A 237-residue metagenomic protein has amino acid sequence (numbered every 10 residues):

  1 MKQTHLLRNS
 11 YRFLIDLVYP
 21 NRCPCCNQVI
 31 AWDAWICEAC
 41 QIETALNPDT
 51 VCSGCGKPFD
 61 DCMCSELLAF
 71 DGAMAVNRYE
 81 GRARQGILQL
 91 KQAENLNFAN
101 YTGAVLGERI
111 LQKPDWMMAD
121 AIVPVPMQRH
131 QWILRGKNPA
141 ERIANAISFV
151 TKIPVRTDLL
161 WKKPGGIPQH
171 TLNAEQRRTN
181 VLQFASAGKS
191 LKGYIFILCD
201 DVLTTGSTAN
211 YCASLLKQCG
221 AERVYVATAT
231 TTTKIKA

Functional and structural regions predicted by a protein language model:
M1-D200, T204-A237: Glycine-rich phosphate/pyrophosphate-handling loop used in enzymes and phosphotransfer proteins
